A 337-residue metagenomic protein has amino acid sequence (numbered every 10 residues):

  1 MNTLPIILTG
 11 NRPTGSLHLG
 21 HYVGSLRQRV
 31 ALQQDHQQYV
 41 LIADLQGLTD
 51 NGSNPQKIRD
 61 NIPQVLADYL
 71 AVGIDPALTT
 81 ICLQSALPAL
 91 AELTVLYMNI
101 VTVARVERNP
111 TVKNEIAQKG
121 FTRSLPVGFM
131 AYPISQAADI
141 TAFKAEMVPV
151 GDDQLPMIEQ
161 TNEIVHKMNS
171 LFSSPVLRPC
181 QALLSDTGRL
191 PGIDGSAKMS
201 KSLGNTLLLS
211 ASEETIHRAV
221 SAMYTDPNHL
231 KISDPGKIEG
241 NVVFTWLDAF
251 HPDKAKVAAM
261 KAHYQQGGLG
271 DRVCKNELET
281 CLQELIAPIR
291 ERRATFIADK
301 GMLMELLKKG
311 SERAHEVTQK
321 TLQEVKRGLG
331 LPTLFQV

Functional and structural regions predicted by a protein language model:
N2-A138, A294: N-terminal Rossmann-like or analogous alpha/beta NTP/dinucleotide-binding catalytic cores that position adenine
H21, P156, N162-V337: Conserved nucleotide- and phosphate/pyrophosphate-binding catalytic cores in adenylate/nucleotidyl-handling enzymes
L66, G73, V101-R105, A145 (+2 more regions): A generic secondary-structure signal for well-formed alpha-helical elements
V103-E107, A142-P149, H251-M260, R290: Short helix-capping/linker segments at secondary-structure and domain boundaries
P110-N114, K119-M168, P191-D194: Internal, conserved structured core segments that host functional sites
